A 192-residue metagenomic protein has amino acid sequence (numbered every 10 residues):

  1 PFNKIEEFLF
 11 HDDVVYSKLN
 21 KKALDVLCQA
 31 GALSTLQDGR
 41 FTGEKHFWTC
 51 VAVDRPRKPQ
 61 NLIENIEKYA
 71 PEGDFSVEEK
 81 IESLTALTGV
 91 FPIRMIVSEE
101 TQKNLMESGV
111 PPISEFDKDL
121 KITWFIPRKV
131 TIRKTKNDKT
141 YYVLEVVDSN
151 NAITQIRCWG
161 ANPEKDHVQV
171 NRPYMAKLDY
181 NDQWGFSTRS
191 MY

Functional and structural regions predicted by a protein language model:
P1-K118, R157, F186-Y192: Sliding clamp-binding short linear motifs that recruit DNA-associated proteins to replication/repair hubs
F8, T88, F125, N171 (+1 more regions): A residue-level signal for conserved active-site and pocket-lining positions in enzyme catalytic cores
V14, D74-F75, P111-E115, K129-K134 (+2 more regions): Generic recognition of flexible, low-complexity loop/linker segments
L120-T123, Y142, Y174: Hydrophobic core residues within well-ordered beta-strands of beta-rich domains
I122, I126-K129, S187-S190: A structural signal for short, hydrophobic beta-strand segments that form beta-sheets in beta-rich/all-beta domains
R128-G160: OB-fold (S1/OB) nucleic-acid-binding surfaces
A161-K177: Short nucleic-acid-contacting surface segments enriched for D/E, G, S/T with interspersed K/R
L178-W184: Short, charged beta-turn/beta-strand-edge "cap" motif at the junction between a beta-strand and an adjacent loop
